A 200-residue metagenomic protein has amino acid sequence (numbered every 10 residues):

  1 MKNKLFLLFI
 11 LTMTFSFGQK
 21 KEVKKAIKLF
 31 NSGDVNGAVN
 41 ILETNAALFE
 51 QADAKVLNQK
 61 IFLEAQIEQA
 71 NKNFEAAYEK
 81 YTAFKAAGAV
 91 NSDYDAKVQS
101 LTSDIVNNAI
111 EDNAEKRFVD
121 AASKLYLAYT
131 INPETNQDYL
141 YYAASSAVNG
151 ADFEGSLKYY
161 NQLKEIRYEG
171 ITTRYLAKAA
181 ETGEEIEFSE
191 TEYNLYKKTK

Functional and structural regions predicted by a protein language model:
K2, F17-N107, N113-E115: N-terminal leader/linker segments that initiate helical-solenoid repeat arrays
K4-T14: Sec-dependent N-terminal signal peptides
K20-I27, V56-Q66, D95-E111, S145 (+3 more regions): Amphipathic alpha-helical repeat scaffolds of TPR domains
N45, F84, A128-Y129, L163: Canonical positions in the second alpha-helix
L48, A87, I131-N132, I166: Structural marker of alpha-solenoid helical repeat scaffolds
A52, N91, T135-N136, G170: Residue-level recognition of tetratricopeptide repeat
Q69-A89, V148, F153-I171: TPR/TPR-like (Sel1-like) alpha-helical repeat modules
